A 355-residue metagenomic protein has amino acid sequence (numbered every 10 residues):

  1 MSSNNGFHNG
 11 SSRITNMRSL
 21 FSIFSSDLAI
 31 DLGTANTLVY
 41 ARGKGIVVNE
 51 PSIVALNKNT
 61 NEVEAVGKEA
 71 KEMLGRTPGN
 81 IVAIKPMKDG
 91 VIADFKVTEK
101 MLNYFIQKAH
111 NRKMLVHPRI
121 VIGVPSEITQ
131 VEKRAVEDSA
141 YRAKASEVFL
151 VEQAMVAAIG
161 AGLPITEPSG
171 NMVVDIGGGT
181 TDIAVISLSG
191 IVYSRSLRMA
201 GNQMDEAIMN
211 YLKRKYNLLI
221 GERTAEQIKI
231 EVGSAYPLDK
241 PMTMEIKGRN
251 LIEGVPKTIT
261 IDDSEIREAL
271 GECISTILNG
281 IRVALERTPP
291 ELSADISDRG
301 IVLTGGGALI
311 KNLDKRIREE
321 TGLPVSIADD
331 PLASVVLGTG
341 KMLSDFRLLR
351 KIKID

Functional and structural regions predicted by a protein language model:
M1-I176, A184-V302, A308-D355: Nucleotide/phosphate-binding catalytic cleft detector across ATP-hydrolyzing and phosphate-transferring enzymes
